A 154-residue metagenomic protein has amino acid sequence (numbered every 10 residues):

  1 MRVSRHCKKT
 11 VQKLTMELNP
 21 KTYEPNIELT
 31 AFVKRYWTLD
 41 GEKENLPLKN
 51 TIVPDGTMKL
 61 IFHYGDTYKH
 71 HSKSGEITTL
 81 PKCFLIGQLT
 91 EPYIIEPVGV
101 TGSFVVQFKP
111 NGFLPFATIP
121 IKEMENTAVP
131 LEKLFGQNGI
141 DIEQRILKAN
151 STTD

Functional and structural regions predicted by a protein language model:
R2-D154: Alpha-helical bundle regulatory/interaction domains
